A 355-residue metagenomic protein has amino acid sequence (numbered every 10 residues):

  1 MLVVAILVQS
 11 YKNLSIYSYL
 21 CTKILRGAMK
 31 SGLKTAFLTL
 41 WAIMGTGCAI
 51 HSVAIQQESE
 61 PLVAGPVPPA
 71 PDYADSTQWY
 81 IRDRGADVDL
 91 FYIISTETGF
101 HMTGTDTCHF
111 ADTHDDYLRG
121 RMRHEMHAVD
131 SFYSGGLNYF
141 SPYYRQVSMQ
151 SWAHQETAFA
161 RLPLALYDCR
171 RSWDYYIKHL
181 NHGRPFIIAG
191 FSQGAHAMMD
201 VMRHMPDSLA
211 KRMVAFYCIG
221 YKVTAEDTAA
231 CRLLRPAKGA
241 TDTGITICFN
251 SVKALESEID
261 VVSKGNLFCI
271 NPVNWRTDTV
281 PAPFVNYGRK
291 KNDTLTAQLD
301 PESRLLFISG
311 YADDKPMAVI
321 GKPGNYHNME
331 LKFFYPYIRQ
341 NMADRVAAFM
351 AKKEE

Functional and structural regions predicted by a protein language model:
M1, A5-I6, Y11, S15-V53: Bacterial Sec-dependent N-terminal signal peptides
C48-M122, M126-S131: Flexible, membrane-associating and regulatory peripheral segments of lipid-active enzymes
A49-I50, Y167-H182, R203-A348, K352-E354: Surface cap/lid and interfacial helix-loop subdomains adjacent to catalytic sites that gate substrate access
A86-V88, G135-Y139, H182-P185, K211-V214: Loop/turn elements at helix/coil->beta-strand transitions in domains of secreted/extracellular proteins
L90-I93, F140-Y143, I187, A215-C218 (+1 more regions): Structural recognition of the beta-strand scaffold that forms the well-ordered cores of secreted hydrolase catalytic
S95-G183, K315-E354: Active-site catalytic motif of lipid deacylating hydrolases and related acyltransferases
G190-G194: Gly/Ala-rich beta-loop-alpha elbow adjacent to hydrolase catalytic centers
A197-M198: Hydrolases whose catalytic domains are alpha/beta-hydrolase-1, hotdog thioesterase, or metallo-beta-lactamase-like
